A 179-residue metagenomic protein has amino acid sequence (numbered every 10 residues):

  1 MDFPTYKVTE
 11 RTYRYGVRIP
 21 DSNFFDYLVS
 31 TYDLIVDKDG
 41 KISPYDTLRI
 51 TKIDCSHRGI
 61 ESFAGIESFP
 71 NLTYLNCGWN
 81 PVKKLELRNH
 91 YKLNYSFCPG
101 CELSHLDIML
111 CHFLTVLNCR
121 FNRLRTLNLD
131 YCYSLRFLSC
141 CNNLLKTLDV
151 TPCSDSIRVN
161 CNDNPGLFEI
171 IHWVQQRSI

Functional and structural regions predicted by a protein language model:
M1-Y74, Y91, S154, P165-I179: N-terminal capping/linker segments that flank leucine-rich repeat
I50, L72, V82, L93 (+8 more regions): Conserved hydrophobic position(s) of the canonical leucine-rich repeat
T51-C55, L75-C77, N94-C98, L106 (+5 more regions): Conserved hydrophobic beta-strand positions in leucine-rich repeat
H57, W79, N89, L110 (+3 more regions): Residues on the solvent-exposed faces and adjacent turns of beta-rich solenoids used to engage binding targets
R58, N80, C98-C101, N122 (+2 more regions): Consensus "Asn ladder" position of solenoid repeat domains
F63-I66, L85, L106, L127 (+2 more regions): Canonical leucine-rich repeat
L75, L129, S134-F137, L144-T151 (+3 more regions): Non-core capping and flanking segments associated with repeat-based/extracellular domains
